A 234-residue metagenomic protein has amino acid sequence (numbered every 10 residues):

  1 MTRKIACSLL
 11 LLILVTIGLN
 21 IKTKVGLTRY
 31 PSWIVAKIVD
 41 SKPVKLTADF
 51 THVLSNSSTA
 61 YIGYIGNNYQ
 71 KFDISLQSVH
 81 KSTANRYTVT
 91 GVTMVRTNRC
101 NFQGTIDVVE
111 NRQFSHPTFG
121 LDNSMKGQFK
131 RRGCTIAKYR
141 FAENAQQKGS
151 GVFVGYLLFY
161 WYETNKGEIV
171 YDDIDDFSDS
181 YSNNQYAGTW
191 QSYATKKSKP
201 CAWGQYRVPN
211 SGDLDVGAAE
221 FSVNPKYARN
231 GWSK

Functional and structural regions predicted by a protein language model:
M1-K4: Positively charged n-region of N-terminal signal peptides that target proteins for export
C7-L12: Sec-dependent N-terminal signal peptides
I13-Y30: Bacterial Sec-dependent signal peptides at the C-terminal "C-region" and cleavage site
V25-S75, G91-T93, G120-G149, L157 (+3 more regions): Tryptophan-anchored aromatic micro-motifs
Y69, T97-T105, V152-Y156: Amphipathic hydrophobic-ligand
R86, T93-D107, S115-P117: Mid-length scaffold segments of soluble, non-membrane domains
G149-D176: Acidic, glycine-rich flexible loop segments
A202-D213: Short beta-strand elements
